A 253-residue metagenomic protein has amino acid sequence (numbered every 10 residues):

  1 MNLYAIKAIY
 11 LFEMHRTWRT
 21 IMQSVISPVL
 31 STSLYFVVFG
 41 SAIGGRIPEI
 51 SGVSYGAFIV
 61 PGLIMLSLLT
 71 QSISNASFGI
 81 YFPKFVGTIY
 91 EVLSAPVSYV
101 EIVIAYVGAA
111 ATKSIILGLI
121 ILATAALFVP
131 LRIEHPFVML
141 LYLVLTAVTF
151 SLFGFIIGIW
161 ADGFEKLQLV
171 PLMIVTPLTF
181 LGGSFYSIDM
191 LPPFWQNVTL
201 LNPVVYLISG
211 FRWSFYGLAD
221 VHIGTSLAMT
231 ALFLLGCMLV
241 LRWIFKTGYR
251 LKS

Functional and structural regions predicted by a protein language model:
M1-P136, L141-S253: Hydrophobic transmembrane alpha-helices and immediately adjacent juxtamembrane helices of multi-pass inner-membrane
